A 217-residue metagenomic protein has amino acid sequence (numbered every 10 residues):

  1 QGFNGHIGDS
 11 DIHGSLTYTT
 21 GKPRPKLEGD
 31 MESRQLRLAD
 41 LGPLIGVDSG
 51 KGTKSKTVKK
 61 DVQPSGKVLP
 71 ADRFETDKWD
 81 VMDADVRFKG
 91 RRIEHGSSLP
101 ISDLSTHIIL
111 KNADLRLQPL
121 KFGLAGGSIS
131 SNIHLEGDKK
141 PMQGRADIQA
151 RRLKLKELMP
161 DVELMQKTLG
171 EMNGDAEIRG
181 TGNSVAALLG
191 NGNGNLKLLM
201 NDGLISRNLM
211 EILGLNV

Functional and structural regions predicted by a protein language model:
Q1-S15, T19-G52, K78-G96, P100-V217: Small-residue helix/turn framework positions
I45-D77: Intrinsically disordered, low-complexity segments enriched in small/polar residues
